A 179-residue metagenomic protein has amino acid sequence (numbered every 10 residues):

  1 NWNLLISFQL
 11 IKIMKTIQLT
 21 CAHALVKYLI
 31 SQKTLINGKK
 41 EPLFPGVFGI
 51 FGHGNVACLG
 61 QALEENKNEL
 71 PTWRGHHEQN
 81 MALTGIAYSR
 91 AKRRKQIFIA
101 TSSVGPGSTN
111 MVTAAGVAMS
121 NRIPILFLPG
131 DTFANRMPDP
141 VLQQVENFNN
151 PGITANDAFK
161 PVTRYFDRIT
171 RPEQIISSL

Functional and structural regions predicted by a protein language model:
K15-L179: N-terminal alpha/beta PP-like core and its mobile active-site loop of ThDP/TPP-dependent enzymes
